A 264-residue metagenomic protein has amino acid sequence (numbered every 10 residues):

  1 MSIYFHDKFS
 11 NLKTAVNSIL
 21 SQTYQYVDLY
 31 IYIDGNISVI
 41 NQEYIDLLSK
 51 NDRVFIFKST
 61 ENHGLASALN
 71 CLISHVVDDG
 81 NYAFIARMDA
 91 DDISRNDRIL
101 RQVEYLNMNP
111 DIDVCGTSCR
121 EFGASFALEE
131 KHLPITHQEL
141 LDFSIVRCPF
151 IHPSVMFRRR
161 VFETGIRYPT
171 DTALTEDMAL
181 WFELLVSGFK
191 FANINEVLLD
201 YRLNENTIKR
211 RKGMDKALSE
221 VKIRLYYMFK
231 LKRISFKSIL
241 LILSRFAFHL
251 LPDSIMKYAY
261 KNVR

Functional and structural regions predicted by a protein language model:
M1-G213: Nucleotide-sugar donor-binding/catalytic module of glycosyltransferases that assemble extracellular/cell-envelope
D177, W181, A217-E220, S244: A general structural signal for well-ordered alpha-helical segments in protein cores
Y201, K209-I234: Catalytic core of nucleotide-sugar-dependent glycosyltransferases
R245-R264: Terminal low-complexity segments of carbohydrate-biosynthetic enzymes
